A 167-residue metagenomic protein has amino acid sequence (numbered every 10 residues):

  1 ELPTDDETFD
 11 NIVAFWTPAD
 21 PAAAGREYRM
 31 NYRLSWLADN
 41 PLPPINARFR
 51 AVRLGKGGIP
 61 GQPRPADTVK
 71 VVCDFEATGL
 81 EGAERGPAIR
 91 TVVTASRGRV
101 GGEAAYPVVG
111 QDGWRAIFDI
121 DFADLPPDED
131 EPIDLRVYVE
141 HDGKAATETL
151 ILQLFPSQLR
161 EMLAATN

Functional and structural regions predicted by a protein language model:
E1-N167: Terminal accessory/anchoring regions of large secretory-pathway or extracellular enzymes
